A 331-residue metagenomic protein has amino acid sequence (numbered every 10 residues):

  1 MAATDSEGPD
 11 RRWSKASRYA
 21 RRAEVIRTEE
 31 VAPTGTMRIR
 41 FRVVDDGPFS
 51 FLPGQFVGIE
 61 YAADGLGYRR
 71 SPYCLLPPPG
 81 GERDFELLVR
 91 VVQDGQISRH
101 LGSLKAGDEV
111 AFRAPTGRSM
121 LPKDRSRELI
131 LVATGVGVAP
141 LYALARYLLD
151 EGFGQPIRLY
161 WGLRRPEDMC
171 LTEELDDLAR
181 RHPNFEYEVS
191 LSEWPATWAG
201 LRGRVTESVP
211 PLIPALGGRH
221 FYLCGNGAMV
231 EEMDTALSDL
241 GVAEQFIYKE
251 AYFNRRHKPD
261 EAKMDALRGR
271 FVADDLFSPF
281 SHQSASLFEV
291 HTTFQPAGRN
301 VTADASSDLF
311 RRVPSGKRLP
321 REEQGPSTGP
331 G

Functional and structural regions predicted by a protein language model:
E7-D108, L163-R165, S192-E193: Ferredoxin-reductase
A16-Y19, Y160, R164-F294, G298 (+3 more regions): Reductase modules of NAD(P)H-dependent flavoproteins
G54, G137, N226: Short, conserved phosphate/pyrophosphate- and ester-handling motifs at nucleotide-, phospho-/glycolipid
P115-R125: A short, basic/flexible loop-to-alpha-helix module at the beginning of a structural domain
I130-V132, Y222: Conserved beta-strand elements of the Class I
Y142-L149: Histidine-anchored nucleotide/phosphate-binding helix
D150-P156: Conserved S-adenosyl-L-methionine
